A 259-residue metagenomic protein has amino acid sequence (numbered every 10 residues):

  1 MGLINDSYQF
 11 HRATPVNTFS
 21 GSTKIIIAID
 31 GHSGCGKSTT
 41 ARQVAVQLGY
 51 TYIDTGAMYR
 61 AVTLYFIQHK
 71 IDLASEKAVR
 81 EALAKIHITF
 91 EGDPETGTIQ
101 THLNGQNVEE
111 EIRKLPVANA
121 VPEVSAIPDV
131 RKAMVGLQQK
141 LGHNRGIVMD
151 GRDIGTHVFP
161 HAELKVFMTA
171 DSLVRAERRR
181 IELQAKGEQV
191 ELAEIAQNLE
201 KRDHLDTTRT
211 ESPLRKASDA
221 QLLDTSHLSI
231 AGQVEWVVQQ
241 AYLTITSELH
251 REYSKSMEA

Functional and structural regions predicted by a protein language model:
G2-L3, Y8-H11, P15-N17, H102-E109 (+3 more regions): NTP-dependent small-molecule kinase module
I29: Hydrophobic anchor at the beta1->P-loop junction of P-loop NTPases
S33: The conserved Walker
K37: Conserved lysine of the Walker
T40: Hydrophobic positions on the alpha1 helix immediately C-terminal to the Walker A/P-loop
V46-R113: N-terminal phosphate/diphosphate-binding loop that engages ATP/GTP or pyrophosphate donors across diverse enzyme folds
D93, Q138-R145, R152-H157, H161 (+1 more regions): Small-molecule kinase domains that catalyze NTP-dependent phosphoryl transfer to phosphate-bearing small molecules
E109-K186: ATP-dependent NMP and nucleoside kinases share a basic, alpha-helical "lid"
